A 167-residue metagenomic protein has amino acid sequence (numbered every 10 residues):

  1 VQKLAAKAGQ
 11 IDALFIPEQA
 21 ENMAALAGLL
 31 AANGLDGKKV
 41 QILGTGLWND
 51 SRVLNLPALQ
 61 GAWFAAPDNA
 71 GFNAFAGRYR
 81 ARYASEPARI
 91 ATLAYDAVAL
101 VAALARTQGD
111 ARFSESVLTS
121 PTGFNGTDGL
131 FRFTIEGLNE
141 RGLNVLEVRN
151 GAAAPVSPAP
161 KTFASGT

Functional and structural regions predicted by a protein language model:
V1-T167: Extracytosolic ligand-binding ectodomains
